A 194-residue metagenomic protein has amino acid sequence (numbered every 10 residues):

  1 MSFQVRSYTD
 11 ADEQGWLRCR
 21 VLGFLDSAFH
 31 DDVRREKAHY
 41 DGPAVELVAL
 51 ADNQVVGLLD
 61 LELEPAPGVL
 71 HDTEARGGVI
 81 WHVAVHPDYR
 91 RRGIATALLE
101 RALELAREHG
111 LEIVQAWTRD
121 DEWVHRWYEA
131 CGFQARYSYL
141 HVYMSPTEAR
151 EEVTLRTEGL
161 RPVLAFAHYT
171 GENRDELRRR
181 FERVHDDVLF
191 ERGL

Functional and structural regions predicted by a protein language model:
S2-W16: A short beta-loop-alpha structural element at the N-terminal edge of CoA-dependent acyl/N-acetyltransferase catalytic
R20-A51, V55-V69: Active-site rim helix/loop that mediates acceptor-substrate recognition in acyltransferases
E64-I80, R90: A conserved beta-turn-beta hairpin within the catalytic core of GNAT-like acetyltransferases that forms part
V83-R90, T118-R119: A short, internal acetyl-CoA/4′-phosphopantetheine-binding micro-motif in the GNAT/acyltransferase core
R91-E104, E129-A130: Conserved acetyl-CoA-binding loop-helix of GNAT-fold acetyltransferases
A106-T118: Conserved GNAT acetyl-CoA-binding A-motif
Q115-H125, H141-E148, T154: Conserved beta-strand-loop-alpha-helix junction that forms the acyl-donor binding cleft
E129-Y139: Conserved acetyl-CoA-binding loop of GNAT-fold acetyltransferases
